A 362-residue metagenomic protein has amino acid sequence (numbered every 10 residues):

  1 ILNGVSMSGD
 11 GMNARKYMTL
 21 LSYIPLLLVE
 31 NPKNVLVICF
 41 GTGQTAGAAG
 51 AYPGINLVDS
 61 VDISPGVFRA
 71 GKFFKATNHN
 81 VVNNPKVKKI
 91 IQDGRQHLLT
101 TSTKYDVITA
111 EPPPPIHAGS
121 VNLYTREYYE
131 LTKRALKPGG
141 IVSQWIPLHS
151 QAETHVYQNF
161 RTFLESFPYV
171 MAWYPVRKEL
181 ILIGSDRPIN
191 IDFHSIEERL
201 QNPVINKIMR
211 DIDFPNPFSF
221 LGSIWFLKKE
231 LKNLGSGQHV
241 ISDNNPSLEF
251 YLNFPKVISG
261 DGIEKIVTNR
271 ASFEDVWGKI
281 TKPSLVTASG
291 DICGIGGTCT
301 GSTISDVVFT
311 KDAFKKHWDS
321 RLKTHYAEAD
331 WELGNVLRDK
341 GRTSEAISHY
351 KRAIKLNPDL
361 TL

Functional and structural regions predicted by a protein language model:
I1-V29, N34-L36, H79, P85 (+4 more regions): Soluble small-group transferase modules, centered on the S-adenosyl donor enzyme superfamily
M12-F160, L164-S166: The AdoMet/dcAdoMet-binding core of the Class I SAM-like
